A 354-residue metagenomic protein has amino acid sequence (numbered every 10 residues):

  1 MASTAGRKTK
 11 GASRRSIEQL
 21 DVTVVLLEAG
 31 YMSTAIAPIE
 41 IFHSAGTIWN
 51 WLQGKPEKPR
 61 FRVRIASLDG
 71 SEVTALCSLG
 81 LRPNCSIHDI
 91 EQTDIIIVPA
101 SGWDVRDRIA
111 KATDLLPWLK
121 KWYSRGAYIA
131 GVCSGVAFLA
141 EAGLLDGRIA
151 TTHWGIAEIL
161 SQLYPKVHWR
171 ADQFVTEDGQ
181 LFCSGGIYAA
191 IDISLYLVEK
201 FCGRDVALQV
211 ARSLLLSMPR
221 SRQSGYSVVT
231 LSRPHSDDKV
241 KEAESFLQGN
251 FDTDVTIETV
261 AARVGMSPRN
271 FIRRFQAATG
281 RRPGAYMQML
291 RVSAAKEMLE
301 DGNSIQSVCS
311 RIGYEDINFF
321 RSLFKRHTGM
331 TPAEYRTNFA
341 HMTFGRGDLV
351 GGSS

Functional and structural regions predicted by a protein language model:
A2-A140: N-terminal functional module of multi-domain proteins
D146-F174, Q209-V210: A conserved active-site-flanking secondary-structure segment within enzyme catalytic domains
L163, V167-F201: Amphipathic alpha-helical segments enriched in hydrophobic/aromatic residues interleaved with Lys/Arg
F174-S184, F201-S245, G249, R263 (+2 more regions): Short, Lys/Arg-enriched, Trp-marked, Pro/Gly-tolerant hinge/linker segments that flank
E199-G203, K239-T256, F275, K296-S304 (+1 more regions): Basic, amphipathic alpha-helical hairpins
D254, E258, M266, Q276-D316 (+1 more regions): Terminal helix-turn-helix DNA-binding modules in bacterial transcription factors
N270, N318-F319: Residues in the helix-turn-helix
F275-R282, L323-Y335: A secondary-structure capping/hinge motif
